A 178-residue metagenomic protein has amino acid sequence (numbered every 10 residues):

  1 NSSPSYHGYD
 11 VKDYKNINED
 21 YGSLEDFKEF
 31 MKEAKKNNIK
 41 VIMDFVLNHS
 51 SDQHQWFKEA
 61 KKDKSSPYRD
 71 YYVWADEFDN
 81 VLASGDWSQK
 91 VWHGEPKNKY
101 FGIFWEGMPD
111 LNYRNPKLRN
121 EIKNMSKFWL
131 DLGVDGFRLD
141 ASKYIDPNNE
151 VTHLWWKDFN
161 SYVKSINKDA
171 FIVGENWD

Functional and structural regions predicted by a protein language model:
N1-D178: Active-site and adjacent substrate-binding regions of carbohydrate-active enzymes
